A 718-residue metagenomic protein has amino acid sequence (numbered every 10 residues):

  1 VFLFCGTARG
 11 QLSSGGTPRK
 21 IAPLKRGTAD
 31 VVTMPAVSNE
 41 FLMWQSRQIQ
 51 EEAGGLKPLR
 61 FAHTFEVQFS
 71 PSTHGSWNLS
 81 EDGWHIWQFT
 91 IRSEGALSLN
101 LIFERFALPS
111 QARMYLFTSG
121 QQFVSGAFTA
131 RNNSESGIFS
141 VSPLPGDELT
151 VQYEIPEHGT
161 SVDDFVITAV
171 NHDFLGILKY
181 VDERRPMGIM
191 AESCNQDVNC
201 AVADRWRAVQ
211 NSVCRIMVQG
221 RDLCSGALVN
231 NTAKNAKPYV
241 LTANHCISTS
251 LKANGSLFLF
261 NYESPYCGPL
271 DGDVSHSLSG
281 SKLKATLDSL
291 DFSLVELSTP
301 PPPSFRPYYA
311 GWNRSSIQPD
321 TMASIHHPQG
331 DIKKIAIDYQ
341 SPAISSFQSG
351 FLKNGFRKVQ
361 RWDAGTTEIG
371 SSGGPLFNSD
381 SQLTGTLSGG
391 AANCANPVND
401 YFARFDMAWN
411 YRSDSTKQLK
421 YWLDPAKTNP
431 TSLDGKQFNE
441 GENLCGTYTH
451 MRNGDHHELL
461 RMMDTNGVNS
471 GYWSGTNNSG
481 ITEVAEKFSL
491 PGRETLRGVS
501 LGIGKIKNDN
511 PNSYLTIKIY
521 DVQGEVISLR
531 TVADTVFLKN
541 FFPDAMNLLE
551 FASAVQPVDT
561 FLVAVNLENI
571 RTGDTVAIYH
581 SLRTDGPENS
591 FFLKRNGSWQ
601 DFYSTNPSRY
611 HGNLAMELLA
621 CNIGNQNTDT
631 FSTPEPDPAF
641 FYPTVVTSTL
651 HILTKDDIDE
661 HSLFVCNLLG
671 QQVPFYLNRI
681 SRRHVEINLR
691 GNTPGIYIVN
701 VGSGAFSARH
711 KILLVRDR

Functional and structural regions predicted by a protein language model:
F4, R9, K507-D509, S513 (+2 more regions): C-terminal outer-membrane/trafficking sorting elements
Q11-I86, E135-S142, D147-N230, N439-Y472 (+1 more regions): Protease-domain processing segments flanking chymotrypsin-fold serine proteases, especially trypsin-like
D82-I91, N477-L490, M546: Short beta-strands within extracellular/lumenal beta-sheet-rich domains
P109-Q122, Y514-V522: Short, surface-exposed beta-strand/strand-loop-strand elements in extracellular ectodomains
L144-G355, V359-Q360: Serine endopeptidase catalytic core focused on the charge-relay Asp
A227-K237, G365-S388: Catalytic nucleophile loop of clan PA
D271-S277, K284-L287, F377-T447: C-terminal subregion of chymotrypsin/trypsin-like serine protease catalytic domains
N439-Q523, V555, T560, N566-G624: Beta-sheet-rich sandwich/jelly-roll-like modules and their strand-loop junctions
